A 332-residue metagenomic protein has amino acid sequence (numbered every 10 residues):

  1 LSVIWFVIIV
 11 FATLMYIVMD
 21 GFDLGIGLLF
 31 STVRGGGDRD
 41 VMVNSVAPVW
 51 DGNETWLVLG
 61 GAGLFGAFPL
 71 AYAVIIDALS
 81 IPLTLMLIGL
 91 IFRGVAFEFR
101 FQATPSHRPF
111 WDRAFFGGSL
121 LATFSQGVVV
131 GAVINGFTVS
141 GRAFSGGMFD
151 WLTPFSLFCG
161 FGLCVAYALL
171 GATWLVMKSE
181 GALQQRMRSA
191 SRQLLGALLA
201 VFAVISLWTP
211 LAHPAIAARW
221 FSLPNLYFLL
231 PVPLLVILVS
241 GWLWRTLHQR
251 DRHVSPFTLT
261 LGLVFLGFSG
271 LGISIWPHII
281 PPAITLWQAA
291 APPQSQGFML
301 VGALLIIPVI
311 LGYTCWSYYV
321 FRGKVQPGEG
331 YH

Functional and structural regions predicted by a protein language model:
L1-G52, V58-G61: N-terminal signal-anchor module of multipass membrane proteins
V3-V7, H107-A122, A190-L194, D251-G262: Alpha-helical transmembrane segments and their helix-start/interface "positive-inside/aromatic belt" motifs in integral
L24-P48, G66-I75, E98-P109, G171-A190 (+4 more regions): Juxtamembrane membrane-water interface segments of multi-pass membrane proteins, especially cytoplasmic-side
V49-L121, I134, S140, R219-Y227: Membrane-interface helix-loop-helix modules in multi-pass inner-membrane proteins
S119-Q185: Long hydrophobic alpha-helical segments that form multi-pass transmembrane helix bundles in integral membrane proteins
V128-A143, L207-I216, G272-A283: Membrane-helix interface motif
P154-A168, L230-P233, G297-I310: Hydrophobic alpha-helical transmembrane segments
I280-M299: Short, membrane-exposed interhelical loops at transmembrane-helix boundaries
